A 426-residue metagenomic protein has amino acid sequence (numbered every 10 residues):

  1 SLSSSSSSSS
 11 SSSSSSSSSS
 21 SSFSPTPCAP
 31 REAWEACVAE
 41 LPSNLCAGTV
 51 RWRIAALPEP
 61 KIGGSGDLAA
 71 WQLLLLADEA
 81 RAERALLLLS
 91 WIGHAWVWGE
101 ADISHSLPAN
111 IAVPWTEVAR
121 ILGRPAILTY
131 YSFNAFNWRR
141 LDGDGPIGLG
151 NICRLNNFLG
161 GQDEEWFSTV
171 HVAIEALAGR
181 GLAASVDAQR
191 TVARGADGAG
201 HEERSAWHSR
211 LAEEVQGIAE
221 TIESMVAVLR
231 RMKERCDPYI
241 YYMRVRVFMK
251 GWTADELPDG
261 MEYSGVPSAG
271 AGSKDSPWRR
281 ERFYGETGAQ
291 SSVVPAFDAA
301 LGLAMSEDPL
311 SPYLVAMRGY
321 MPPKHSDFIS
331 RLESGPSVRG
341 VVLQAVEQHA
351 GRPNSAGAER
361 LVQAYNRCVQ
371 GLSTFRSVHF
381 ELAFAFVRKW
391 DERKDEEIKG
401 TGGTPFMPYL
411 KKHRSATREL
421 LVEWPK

Functional and structural regions predicted by a protein language model:
S1-S7, S19-K426: Surface-exposed peri-terminal alpha-helical interaction modules
S8-S13: Alpha-helical structural signal
